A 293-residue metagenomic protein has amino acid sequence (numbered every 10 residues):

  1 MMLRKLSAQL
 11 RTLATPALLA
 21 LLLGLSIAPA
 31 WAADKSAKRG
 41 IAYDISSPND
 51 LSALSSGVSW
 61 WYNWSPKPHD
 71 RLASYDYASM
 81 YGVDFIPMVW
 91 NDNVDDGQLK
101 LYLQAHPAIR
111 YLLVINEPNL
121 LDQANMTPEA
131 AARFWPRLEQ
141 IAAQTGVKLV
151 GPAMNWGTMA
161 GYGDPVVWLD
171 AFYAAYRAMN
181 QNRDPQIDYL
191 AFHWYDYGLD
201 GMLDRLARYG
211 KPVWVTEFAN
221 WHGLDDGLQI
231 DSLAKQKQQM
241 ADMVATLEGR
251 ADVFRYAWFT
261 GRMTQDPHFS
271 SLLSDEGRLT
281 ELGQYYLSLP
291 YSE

Functional and structural regions predicted by a protein language model:
M2-A17: Bacterial N-terminal signal peptides that target proteins for export
A14-S26: Bacterial N-terminal signal peptides
A28-A32: Sec/Tat signal peptide C-region and signal peptidase I cleavage site
S36-R110: N-terminal carbohydrate-binding/catalytic regions of secreted carbohydrate-active enzymes
N63, P87, N116, L169-D225 (+1 more regions): Aromatic- and acid-rich polysaccharide-binding/catalytic face of secreted or lumenal carbohydrate-active enzymes
G82-I86, D226, D231, R250-E293: Aromatic-rich peripheral "rim/lid" segments of glycoside hydrolase catalytic domains that contact and position glycan
H106-P128, L149-A160, R183-W194, V215 (+1 more regions): Active-site groove signature of glycoside hydrolases
V150-G161, G210-Q238, F259-S274: Active-site clefts of carbohydrate-active enzymes
